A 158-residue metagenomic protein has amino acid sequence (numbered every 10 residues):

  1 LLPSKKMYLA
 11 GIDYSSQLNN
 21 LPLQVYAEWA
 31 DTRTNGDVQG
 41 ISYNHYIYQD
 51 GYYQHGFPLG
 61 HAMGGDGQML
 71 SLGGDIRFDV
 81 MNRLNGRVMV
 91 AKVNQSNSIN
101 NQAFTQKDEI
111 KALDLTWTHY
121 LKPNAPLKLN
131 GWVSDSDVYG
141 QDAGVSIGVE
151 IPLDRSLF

Functional and structural regions predicted by a protein language model:
L1-F158: Exposed, low-structure sequence patches enriched in small/polar residues
